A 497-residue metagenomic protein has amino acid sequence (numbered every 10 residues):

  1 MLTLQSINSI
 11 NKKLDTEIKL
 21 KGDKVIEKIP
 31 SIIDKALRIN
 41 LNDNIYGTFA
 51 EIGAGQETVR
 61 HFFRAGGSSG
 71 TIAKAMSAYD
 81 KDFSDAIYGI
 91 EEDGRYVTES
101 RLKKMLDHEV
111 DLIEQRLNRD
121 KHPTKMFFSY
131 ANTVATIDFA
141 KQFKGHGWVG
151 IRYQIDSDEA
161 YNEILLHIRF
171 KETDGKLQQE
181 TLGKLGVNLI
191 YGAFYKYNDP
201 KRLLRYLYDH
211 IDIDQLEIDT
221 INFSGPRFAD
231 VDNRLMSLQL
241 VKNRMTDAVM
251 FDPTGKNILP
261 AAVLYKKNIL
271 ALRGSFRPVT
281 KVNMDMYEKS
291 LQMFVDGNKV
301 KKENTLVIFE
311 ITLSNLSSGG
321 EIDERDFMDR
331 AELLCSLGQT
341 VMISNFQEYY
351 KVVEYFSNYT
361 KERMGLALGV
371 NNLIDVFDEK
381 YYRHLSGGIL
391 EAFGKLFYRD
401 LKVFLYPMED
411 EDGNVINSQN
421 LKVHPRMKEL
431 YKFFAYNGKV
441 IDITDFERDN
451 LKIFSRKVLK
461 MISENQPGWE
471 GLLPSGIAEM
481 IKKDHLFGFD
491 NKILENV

Functional and structural regions predicted by a protein language model:
L2-L4: Intrinsically disordered, serine/threonine/proline-rich low-complexity segments
I7-V497: Nucleotidyltransferase catalytic core that binds NTPs
